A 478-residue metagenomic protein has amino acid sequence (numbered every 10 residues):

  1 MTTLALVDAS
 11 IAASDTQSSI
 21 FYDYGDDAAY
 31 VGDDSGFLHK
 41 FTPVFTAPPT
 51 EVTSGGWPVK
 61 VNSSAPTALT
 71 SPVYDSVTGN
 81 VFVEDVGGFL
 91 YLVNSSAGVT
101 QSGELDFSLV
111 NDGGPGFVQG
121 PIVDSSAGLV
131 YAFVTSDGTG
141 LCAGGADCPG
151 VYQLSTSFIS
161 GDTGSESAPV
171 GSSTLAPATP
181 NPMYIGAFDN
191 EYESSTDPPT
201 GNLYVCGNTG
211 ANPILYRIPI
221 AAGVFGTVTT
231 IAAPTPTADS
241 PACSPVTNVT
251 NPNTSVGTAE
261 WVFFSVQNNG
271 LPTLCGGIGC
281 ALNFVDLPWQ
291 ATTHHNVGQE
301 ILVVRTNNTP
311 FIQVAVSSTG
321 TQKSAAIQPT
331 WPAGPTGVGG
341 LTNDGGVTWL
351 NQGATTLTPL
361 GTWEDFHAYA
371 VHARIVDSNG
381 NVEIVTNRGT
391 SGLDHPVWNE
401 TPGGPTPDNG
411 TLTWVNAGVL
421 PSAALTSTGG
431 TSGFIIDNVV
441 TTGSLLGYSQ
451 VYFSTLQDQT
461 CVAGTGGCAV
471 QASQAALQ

Functional and structural regions predicted by a protein language model:
M1-P288, T411, V419-Q478: Mobile, glycine-rich extracellular loop/lid and propeptide segments that shape or gate substrate/ligand access
W289-G418: Tryptophan-rich substrate-binding surfaces of secreted polymer-degrading and adhesive proteins
